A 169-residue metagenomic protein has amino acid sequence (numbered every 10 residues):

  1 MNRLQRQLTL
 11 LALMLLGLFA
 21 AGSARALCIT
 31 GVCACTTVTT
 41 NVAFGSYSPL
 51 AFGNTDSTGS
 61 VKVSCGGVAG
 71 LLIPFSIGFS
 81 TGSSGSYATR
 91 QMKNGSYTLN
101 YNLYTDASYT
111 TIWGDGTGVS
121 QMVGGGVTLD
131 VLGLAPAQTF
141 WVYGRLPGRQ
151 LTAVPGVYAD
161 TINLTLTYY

Functional and structural regions predicted by a protein language model:
M1-L11: Bacterial N-terminal signal peptides that target proteins for export
L10-F19: Bacterial N-terminal signal peptides
A21-S23: N-terminal signal peptide c-region/cleavage motif recognized by signal peptidases
R25-S96, L129-Y169: N-terminal small/polar-rich segments of proteins
L27-G31, Y109-G114: Acidic Ser/Thr/Pro-rich low-complexity disordered segments that often serve as glycosylated linkers/stalks around
G78-G82, N102-D106, G114-G116: Predominantly extracellular/luminal cell-surface or secreted proteins
T110-G133: Extended, solvent-exposed segments with strong compositional bias
